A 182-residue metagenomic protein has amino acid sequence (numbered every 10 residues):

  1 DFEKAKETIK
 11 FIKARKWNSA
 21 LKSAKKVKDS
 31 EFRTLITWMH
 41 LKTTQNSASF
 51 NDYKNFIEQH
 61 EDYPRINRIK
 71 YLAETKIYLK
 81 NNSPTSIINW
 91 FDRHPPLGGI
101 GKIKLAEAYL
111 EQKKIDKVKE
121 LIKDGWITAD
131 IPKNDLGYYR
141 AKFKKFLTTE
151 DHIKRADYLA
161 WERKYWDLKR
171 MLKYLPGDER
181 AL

Functional and structural regions predicted by a protein language model:
D1-L182: Alpha-helical solenoid repeat scaffolds
